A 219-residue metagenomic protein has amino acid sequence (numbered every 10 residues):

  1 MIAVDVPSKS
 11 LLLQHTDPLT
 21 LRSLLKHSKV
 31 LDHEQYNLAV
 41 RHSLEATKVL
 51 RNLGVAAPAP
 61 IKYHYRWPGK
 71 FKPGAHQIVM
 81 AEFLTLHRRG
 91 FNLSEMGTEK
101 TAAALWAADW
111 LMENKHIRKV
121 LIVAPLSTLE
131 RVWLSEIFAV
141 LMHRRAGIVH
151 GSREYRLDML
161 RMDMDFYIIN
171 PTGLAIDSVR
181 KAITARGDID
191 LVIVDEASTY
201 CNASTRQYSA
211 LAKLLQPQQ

Functional and structural regions predicted by a protein language model:
M1-A57: Charged, low-complexity intrinsically disordered regions
T16-S23, L31, V55-E82, L86-R89 (+1 more regions): SF2 helicase/translocase NTPase motor core, specifically the RecA-like lobe 1 inter-motif segment between Walker
S94: The Walker A (P-loop) glycine that initiates the GxxxxGKT/S ATP-binding motif of P-loop NTPases
